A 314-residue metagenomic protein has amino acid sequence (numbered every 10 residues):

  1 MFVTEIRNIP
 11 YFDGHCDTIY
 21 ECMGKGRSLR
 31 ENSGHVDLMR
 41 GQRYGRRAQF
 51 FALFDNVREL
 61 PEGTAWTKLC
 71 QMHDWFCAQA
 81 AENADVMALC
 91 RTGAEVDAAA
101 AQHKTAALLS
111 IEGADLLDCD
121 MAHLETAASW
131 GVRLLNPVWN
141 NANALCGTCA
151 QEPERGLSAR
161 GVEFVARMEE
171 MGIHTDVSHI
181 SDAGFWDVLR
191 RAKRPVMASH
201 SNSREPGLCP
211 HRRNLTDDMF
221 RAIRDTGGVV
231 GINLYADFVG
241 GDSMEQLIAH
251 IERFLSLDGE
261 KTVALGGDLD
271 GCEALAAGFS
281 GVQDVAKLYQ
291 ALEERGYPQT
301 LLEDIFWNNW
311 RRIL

Functional and structural regions predicted by a protein language model:
M1, C119-S129, A150-M197, H211-T226 (+1 more regions): Histidine/acidic residue-rich metal-binding segments in metalloenzymes
F2-E5, S280-L314: Mid-to-C-terminal alpha-helical segments outside catalytic/metal-binding sites
P10-D13, A48, A106-S110, R133-L134 (+4 more regions): Structural preference for beta-strand elements that scaffold enzyme active sites
H15, G41, T92, G131 (+5 more regions): Conserved, mostly hydrophobic/aromatic
D17-I19, F54, T92, S110-A114 (+6 more regions): Active-site beta-loop-alpha junctions enriched in small/polar residues
G26-R43, Y289-Q290: Short catalytic helix/loop segments, enriched in acidic residues and glycine and frequently bearing histidine
R40-M121, P137-N140, C146-R167: A metal-dependent hydrolase metal-coordination microenvironment
L234, D258-V282: Short acidic/histidine-rich active-site segments
